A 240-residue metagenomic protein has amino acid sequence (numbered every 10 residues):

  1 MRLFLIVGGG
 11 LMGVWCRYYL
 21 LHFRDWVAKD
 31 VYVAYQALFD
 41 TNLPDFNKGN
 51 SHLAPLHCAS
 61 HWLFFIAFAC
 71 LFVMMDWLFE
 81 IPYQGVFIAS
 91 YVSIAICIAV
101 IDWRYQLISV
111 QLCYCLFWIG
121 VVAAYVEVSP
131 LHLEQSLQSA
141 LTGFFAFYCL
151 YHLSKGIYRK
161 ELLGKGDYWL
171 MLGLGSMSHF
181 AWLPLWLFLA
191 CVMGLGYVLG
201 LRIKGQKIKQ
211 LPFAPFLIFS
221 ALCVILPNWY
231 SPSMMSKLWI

Functional and structural regions predicted by a protein language model:
M1-I240: A membrane-topology feature that recognizes alpha-helical transmembrane segments and their immediate juxtamembrane
